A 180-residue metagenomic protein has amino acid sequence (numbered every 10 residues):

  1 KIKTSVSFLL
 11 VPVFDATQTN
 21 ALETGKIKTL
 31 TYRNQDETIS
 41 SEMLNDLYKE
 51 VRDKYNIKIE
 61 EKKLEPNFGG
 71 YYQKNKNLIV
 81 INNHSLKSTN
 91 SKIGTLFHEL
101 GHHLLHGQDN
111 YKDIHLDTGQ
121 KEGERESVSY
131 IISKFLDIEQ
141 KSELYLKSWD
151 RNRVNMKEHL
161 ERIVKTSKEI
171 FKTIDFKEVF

Functional and structural regions predicted by a protein language model:
K1-F180: N-terminal accessory/interface modules of nucleic-acid-binding and processing proteins
